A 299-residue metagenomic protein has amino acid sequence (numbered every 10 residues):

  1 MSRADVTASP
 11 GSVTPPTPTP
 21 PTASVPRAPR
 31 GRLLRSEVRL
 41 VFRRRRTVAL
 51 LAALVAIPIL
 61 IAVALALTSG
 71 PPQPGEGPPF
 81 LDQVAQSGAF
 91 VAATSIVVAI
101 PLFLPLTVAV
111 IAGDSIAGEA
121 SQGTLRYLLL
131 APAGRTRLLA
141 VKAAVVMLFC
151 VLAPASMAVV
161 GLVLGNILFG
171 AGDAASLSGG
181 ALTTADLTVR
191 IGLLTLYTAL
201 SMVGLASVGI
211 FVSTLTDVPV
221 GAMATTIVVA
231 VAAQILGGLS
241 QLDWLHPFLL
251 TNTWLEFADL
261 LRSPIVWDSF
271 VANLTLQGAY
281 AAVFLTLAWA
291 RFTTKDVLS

Functional and structural regions predicted by a protein language model:
S2-P15, L215, L276-S299: Junction motif at the cytosolic side of a transmembrane helix
R3-S24, V55, I59-V110, A140-A206 (+2 more regions): Secretory targeting signals
V38-L54: Membrane-interface helix starts
L60-G70, T216-N252: Transmembrane helix segments
V108-A112, L125, V160, V208 (+5 more regions): Hydrophobic/aromatic residues in alpha-helical transmembrane segments
A109-Y127, A143, S299: Transmembrane helix boundary and interhelical loop/hinge segments in multi-pass membrane proteins
S115, I191-A230: A structural motif at transmembrane helix-loop-helix junctions in multipass membrane proteins
L129-G134: Short helix-to-coil transition segments within interhelical loops that connect adjacent transmembrane helices
